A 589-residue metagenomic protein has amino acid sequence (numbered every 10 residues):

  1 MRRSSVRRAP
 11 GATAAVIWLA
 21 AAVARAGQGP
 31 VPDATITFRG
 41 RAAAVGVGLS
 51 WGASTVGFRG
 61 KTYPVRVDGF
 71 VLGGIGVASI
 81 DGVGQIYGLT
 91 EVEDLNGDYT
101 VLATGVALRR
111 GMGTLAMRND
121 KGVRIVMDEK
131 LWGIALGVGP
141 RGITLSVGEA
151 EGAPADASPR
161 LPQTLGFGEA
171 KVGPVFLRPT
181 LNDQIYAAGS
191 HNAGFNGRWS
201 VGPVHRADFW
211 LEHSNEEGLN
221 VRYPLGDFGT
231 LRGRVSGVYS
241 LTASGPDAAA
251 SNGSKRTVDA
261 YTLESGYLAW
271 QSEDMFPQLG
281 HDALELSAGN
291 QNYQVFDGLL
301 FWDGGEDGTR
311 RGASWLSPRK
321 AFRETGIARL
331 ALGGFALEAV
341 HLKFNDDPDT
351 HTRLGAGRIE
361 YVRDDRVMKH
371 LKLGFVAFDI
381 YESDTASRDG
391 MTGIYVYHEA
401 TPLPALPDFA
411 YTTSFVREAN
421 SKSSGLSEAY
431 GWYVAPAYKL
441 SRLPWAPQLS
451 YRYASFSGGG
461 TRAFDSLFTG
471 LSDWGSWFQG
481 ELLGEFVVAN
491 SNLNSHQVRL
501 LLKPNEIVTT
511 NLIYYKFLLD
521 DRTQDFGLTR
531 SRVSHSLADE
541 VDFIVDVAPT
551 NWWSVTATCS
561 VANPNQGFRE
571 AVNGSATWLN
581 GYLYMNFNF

Functional and structural regions predicted by a protein language model:
R2-T13: Bacterial N-terminal signal peptides that target proteins for export
A14-A26, E151-R160: Cleavable N-terminal export/targeting peptides
G27-G152: Small-residue-enriched, tightly packed secondary-structure blocks
R41-A43, V204-W210, N252-V258, G312-S317 (+6 more regions): Outer-membrane beta-barrel domain signature
A153-L286, A328-L330, E399-A405, F409-A410 (+5 more regions): Beta-barrel outer-membrane channel/assembly domains of diderm bacteria
R160-F176, D274-L286, E306-T461, K503 (+5 more regions): Signature for the C-terminal beta-barrel architecture of outer-membrane proteins
S265-A269, A283-W302, S314: Hydrophobic alpha-helical hairpins/lids featuring a short glycine-rich hinge
K320, G475-R499, K503: Outer-membrane beta-barrel signature, preferentially recognizing the C-terminal barrel domain of Gram-negative
